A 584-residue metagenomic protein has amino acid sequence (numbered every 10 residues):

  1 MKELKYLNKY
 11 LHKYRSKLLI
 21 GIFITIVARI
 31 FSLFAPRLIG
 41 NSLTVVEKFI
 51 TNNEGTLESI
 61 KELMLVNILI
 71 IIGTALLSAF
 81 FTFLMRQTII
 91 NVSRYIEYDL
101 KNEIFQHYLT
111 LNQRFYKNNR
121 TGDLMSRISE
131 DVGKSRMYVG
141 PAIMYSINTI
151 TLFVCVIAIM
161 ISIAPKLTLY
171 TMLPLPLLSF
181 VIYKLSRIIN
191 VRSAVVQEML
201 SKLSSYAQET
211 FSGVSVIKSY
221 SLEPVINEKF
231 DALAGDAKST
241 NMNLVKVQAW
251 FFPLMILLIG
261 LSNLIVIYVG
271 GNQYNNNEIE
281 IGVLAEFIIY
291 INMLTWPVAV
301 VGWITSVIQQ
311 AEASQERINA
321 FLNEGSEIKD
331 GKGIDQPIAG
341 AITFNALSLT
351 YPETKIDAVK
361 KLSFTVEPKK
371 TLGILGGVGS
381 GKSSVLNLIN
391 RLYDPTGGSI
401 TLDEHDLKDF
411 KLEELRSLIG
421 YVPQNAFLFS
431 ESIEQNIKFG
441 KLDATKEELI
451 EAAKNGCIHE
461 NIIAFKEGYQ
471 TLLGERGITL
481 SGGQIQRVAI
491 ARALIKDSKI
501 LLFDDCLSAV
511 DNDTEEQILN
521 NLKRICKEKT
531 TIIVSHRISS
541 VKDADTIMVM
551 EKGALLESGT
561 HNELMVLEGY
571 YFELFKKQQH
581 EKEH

Functional and structural regions predicted by a protein language model:
K2-E3, L11, L43, M85 (+3 more regions): Juxtamembrane loop-to-helix connectors within ABC transporter transmembrane domains
K13, Q113-R114, E130-V139, I143 (+6 more regions): An intracellular "coupling" helix at the cytosolic face of ABC transporter transmembrane type-1 domains
S16-N41, N67, I71, R86-I90 (+4 more regions): Alpha-helical segments in transporter systems
K17-I30, T82, P141-V195, V266-I279: Transmembrane helices of ABC transporter permease
L18-F81, I161-K166, N277-I281: Transmembrane helix-loop-helix hairpins at lipid-water interfaces of multipass membrane proteins, especially the type-1
L57, P337-H584: ABC-type nucleotide-binding domain
R94, N102-S126, E130-V132, S205-K229 (+5 more regions): Short intracellular "coupling" helices and adjacent cytoplasmic loop segments at the cytosolic face of multi-pass
L222, K246, L294-F321: Cytosolic ends of transmembrane helices, especially the final helix of ABC transmembrane type-1 domains
